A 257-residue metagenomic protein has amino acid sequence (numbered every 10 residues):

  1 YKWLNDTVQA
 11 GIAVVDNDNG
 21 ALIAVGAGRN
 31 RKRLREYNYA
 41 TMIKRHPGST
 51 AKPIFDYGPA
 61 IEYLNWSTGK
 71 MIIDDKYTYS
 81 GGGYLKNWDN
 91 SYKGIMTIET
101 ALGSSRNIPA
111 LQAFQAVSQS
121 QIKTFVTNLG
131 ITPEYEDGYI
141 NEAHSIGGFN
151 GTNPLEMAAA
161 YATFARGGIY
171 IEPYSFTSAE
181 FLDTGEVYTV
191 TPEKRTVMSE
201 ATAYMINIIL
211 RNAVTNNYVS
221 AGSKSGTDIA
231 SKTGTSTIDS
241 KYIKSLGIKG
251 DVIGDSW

Functional and structural regions predicted by a protein language model:
Y1, D16, G26, G58-L64 (+6 more regions): Sec/Tat-exported extracytoplasmic proteins
Y1-L4, V8-D16, A24-A27, K32-I43 (+2 more regions): A penicillin-recognizing enzyme superfamily signal
G11-V15, L22-G26, M71, T100 (+6 more regions): Structural recognition of the beta-strand scaffold that forms the well-ordered cores of secreted hydrolase catalytic
D18-N19, R29-R33, H46, Y77-Y79 (+6 more regions): Solvent-exposed loop/turn segments at secondary-structure junctions within structured extracellular/periplasmic domains
G20, H46-I72, A101, A160-F164 (+1 more regions): Active-site SXXK
M42-K52, G148-G151: Gly/Ser-rich catalytic serine loop of serine hydrolases
N65-I122, N141, Y170, L182-N212 (+1 more regions): Conserved catalytic neighborhood of penicillin-recognizing serine enzymes
G83-K86, S118-A159: Mid-domain, small-residue-enriched loop/turn segments at the edges of structured enzyme/sensor domains
